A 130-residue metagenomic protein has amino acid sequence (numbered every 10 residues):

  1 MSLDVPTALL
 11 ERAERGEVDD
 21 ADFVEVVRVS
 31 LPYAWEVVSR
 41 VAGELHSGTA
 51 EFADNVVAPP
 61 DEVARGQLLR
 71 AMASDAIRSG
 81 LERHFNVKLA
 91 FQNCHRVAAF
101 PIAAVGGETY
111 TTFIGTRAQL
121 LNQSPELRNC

Functional and structural regions predicted by a protein language model:
M1-C130: Fe(II)/2-oxoglutarate oxygenase catalytic core
